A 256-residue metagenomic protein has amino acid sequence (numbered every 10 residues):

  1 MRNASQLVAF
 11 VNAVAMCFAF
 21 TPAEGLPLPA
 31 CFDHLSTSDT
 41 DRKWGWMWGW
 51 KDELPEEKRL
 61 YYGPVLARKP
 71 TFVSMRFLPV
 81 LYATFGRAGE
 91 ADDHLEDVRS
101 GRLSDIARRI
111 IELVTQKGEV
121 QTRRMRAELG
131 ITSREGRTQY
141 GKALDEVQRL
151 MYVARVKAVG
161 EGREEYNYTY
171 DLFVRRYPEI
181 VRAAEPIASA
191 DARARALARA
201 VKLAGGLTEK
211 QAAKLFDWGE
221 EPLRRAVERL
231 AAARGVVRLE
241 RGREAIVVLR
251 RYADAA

Functional and structural regions predicted by a protein language model:
M1-A256: Long, low-complexity intrinsically disordered regions
